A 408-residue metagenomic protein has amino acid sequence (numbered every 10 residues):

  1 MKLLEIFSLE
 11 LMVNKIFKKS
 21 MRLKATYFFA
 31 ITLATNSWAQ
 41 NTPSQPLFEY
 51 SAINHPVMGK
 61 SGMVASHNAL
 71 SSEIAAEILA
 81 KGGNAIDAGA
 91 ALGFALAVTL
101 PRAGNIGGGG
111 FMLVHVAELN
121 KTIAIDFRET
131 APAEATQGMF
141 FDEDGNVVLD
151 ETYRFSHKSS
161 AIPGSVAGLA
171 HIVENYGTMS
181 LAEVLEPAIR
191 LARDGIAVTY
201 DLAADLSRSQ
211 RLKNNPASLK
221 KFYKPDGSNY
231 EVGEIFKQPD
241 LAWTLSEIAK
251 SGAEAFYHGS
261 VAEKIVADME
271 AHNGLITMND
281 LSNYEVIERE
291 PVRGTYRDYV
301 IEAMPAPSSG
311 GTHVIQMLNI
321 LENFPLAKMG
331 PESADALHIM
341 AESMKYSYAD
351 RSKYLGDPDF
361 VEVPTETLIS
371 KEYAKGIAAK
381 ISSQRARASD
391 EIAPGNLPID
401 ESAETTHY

Functional and structural regions predicted by a protein language model:
L4, N14-Y27: Bacterial N-terminal signal peptides that target proteins for export
F7-L11: Compositionally biased, low-complexity intrinsically disordered regions
K24-N36: Bacterial N-terminal signal peptides
Q40-E73, E77, A85-I86, A90-S251 (+5 more regions): Noncatalytic scaffold domains of N-terminal-nucleophile
N41, F324-Y408: Internal maturation/activation junctions in enzymes
